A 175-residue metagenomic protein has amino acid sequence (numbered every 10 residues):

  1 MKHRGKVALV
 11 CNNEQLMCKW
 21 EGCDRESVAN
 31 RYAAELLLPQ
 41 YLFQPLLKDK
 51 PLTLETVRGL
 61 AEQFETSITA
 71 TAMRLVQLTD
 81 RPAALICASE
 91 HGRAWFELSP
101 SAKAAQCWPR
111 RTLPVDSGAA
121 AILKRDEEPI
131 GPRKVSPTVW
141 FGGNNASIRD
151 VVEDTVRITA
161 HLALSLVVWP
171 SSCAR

Functional and structural regions predicted by a protein language model:
M1-R175: Active-site hotspot residues in diverse enzymes, especially metal/ion-binding acidic/histidine motifs
